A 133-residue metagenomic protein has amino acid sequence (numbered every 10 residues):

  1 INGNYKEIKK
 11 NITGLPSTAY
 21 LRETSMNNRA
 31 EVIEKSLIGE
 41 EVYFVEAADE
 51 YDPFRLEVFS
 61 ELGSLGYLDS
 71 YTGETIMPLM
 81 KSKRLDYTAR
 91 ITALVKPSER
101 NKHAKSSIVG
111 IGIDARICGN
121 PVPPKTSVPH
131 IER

Functional and structural regions predicted by a protein language model:
I1-R133: Conserved active-site motif detector
